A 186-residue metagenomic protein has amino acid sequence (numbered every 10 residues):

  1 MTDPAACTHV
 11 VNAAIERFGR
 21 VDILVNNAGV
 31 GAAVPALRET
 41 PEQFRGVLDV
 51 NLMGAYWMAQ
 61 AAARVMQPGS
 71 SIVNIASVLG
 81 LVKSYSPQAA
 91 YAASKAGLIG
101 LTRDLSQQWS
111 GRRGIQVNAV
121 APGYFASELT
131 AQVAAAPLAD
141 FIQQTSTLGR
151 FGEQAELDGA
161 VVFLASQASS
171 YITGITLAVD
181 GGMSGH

Functional and structural regions predicted by a protein language model:
M1-H9, P41, A155-E156: The beta1-alpha1 cofactor-binding region of Rossmann-like NAD(H)/NADP(H)-dependent oxidoreductases
P35-A36, T40-L48, T130, I142: Substrate-binding pocket helix/loop in short-chain dehydrogenase/reductase
A59, S94, T102: Active-site helix of classical SDR
R64, Q107-G111, S170: Alpha-helical segment proximal to the catalytic Tyr-Lys
S77: Residue(s) in the substrate-gating loop at a strand-loop-helix junction that position the organic substrate next
V82, V161-V162, T173-H186: Short C-terminal tail/terminal secondary-structure segment of NAD(P)H-dependent dehydrogenase/reductase domains
G111-Q116, I172-G174: Short, small/polar-rich loop/turn modules that mediate ligand/substrate recognition or access, typified
